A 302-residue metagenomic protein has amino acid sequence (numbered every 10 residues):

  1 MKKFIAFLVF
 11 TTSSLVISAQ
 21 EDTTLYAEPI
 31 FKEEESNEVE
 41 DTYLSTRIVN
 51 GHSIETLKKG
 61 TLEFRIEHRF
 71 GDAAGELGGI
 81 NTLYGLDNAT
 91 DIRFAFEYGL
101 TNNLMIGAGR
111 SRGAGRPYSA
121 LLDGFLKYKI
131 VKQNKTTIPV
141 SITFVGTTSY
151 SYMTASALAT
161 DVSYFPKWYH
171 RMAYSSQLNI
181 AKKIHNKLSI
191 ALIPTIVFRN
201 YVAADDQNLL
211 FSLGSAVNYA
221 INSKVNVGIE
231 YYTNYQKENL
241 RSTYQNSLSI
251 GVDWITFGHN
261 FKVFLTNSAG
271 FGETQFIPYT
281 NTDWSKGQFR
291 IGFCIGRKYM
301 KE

Functional and structural regions predicted by a protein language model:
M1-T23: Bacterial Sec-dependent N-terminal signal peptides
L8-V9, E38, G51, F211: Generic hydrophobic alpha-helical membrane-segment signal
Q20-T154, A159-Y164, R171-S176, A181-L192 (+3 more regions): Transmembrane beta-barrel domains of Gram-negative outer membranes and organellar outer membranes
K187-Y235: A mid-sequence, solvent-exposed acidic-amphipathic segment
S242-T243: Intrinsically disordered, low-complexity segments enriched in Gly and acidic/Ser/Thr residues that form flexible
